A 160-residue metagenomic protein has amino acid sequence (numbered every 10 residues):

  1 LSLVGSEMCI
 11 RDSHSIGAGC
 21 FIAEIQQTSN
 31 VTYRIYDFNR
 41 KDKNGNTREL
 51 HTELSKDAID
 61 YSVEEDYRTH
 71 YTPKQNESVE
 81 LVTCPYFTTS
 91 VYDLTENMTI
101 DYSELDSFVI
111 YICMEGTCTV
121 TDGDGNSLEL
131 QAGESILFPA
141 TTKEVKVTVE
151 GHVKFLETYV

Functional and structural regions predicted by a protein language model:
L1-G5, C9-I10: Single conserved hydrophobic/aromatic residue that forms the stacking wall/gate of nucleotide- or nucleobase-binding
S6-E7, I16, C113, L130: Short, well-ordered loop/turn sites that connect or cap secondary structure elements
R11-V31, A140-V160: Ligand-binding loop in jelly-roll beta-barrel domains
I22-E24, T89-V91, I110, S135-L137: Conserved hydrophobic/aromatic beta-strand scaffold that supports enzyme active sites
Y33-L105: C-terminal amphipathic alpha-helical segment
E96-G123: Glycine- and acidic-residue-biased ligand/ion/polar-headgroup-sensing regions
D122, L137-A140: Active-site pocket scaffolds in enzymes
